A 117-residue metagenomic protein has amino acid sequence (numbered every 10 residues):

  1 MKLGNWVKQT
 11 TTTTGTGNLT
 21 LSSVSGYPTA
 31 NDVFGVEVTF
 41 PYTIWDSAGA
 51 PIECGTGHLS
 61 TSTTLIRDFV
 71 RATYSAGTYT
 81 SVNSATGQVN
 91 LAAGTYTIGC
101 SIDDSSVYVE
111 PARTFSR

Functional and structural regions predicted by a protein language model:
M1-Y108, T114-S116: N-terminal assembly/attachment segments of tailed bacteriophage virion structural proteins
